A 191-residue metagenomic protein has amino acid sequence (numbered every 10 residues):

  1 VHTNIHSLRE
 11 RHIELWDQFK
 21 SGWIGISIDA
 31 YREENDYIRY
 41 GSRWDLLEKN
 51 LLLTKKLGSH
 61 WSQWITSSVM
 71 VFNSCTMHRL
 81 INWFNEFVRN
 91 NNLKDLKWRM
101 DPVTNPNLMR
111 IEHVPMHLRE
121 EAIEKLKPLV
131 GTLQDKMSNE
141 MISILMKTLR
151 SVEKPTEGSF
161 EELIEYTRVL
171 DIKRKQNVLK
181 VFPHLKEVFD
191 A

Functional and structural regions predicted by a protein language model:
V1-E10, W16-K49, W61-V71, L93-R110: Core AdoMet radical
F19, N50-Q63, F87, L129-M137: A structural motif corresponding to the C-terminal end of an alpha-helix and its immediate exit/capping segment
D29, L47-L51, M116-A122: Enzymes that process phosphate groups on RNA ends and nucleotide/triphosphate substrates
Y40-R43, R79-F84, P115: Short secondary-structure boundary/capping segments
V69-C75, N92-L126, N139-E140, I144-K147: Flexible glycine/acidic-rich beta-alpha junction loops that bind and position SAM and/or redox cofactors in anaerobic
V71-V88: Catalytic cores of alpha/beta
I123, K127-A191: Radical SAM enzyme core and accessory elements
